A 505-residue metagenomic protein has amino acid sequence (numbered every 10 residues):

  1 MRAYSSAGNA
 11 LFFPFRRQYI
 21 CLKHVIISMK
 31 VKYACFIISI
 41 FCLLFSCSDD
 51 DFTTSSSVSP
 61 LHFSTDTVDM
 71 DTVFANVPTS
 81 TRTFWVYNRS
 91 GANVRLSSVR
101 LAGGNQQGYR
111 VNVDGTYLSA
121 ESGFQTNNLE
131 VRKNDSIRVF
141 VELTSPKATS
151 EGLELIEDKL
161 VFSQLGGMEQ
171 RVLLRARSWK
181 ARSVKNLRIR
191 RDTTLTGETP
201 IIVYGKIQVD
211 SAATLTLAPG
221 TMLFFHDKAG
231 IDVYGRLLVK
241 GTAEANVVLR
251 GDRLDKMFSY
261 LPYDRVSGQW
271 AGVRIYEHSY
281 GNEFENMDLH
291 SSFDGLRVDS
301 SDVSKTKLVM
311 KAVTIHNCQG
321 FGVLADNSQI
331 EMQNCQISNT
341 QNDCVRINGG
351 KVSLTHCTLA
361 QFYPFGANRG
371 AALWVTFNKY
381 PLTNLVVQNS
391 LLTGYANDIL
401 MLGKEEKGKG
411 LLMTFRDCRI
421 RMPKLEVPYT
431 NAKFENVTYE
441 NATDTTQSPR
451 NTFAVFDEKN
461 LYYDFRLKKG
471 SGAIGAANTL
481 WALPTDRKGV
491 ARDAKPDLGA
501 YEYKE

Functional and structural regions predicted by a protein language model:
S5, F13-R16, L22: Short hydrophobic targeting helices and cationic amphipathic motifs that mediate membrane/organellar targeting
L22-C35: Bacterial N-terminal signal peptides that target proteins for export
L43-S46: C-terminal motif of bacterial Sec signal peptides marking the signal peptidase cleavage site
S48-T54: Bacterial lipoprotein signal-peptidase II cleavage site
F52, L61-T72, V77-T79, T83 (+3 more regions): Beta-strand/loop edge motif enriched in small/polar residues
T81, G91-A102, R171-L173: Short, hydrophobic/aromatic beta-strand segments
V86-S90: Asparagine-centered strand-capping/turn motif at beta-strand->loop junctions
L101-F124: Short, solvent-exposed loop/linker segments at beta-strand-coil boundaries, enriched for Pro/Gly and Ser/Thr
